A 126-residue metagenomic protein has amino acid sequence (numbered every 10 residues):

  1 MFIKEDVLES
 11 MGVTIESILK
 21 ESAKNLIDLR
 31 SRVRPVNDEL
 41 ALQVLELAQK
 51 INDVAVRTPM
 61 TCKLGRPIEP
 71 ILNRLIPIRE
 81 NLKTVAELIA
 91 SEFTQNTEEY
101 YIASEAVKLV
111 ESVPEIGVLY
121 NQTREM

Functional and structural regions predicted by a protein language model:
M1-M126: Extended non-catalytic scaffolding segments
